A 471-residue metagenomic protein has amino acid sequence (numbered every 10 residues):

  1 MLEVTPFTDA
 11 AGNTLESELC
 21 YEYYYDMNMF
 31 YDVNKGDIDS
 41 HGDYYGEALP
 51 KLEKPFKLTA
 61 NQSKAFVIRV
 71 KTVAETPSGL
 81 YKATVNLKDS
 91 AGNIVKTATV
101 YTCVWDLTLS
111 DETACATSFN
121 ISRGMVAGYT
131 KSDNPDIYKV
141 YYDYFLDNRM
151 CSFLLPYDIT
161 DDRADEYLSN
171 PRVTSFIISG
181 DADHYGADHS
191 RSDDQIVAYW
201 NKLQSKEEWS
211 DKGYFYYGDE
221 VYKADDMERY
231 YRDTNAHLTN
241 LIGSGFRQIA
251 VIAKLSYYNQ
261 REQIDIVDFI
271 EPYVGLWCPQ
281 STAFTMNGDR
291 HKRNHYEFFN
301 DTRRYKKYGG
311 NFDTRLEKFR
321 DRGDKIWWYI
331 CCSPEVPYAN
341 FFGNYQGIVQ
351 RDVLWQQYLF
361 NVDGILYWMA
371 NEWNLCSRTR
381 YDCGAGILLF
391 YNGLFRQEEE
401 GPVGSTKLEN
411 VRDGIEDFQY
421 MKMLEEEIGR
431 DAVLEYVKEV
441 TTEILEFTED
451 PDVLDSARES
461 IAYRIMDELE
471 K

Functional and structural regions predicted by a protein language model:
M1-I68: Surface-exposed binding patches on compact interaction domains or structured appendages
A10, T14, S90, D450-P451 (+1 more regions): Coil residues (strongly favoring Ser/Thr
P55-E112: Extended acidic/polar, glycine-enriched regions that form or flank non-catalytic beta-rich accessory modules
Y81-T84, T97-T102, V251, F341-F342 (+2 more regions): Composition- and surface-driven signal marking solvent-exposed, interaction-prone regions in large proteins
C115-S377: Catalytic-core regions of glycoside hydrolase
A198-D226, Y231-Q263, T282, V362-D363 (+1 more regions): Catalytic domains of carbohydrate-active enzymes that cleave complex glycans
